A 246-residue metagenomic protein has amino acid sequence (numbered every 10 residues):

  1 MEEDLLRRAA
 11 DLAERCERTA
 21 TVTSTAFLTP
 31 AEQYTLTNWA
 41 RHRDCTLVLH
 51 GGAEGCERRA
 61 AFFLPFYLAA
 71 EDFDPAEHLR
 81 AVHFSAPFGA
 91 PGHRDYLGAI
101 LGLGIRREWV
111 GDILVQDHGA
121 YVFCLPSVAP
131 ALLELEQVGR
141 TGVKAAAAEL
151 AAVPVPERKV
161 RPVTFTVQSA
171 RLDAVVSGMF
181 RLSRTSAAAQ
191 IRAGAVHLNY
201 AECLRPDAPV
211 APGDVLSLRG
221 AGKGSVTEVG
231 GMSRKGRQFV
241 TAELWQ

Functional and structural regions predicted by a protein language model:
M1-D173, M179, E202, P209 (+1 more regions): Ferredoxin-like alpha/beta domains used as RNA- or RNAP-binding modules
S169-G220: Basic (Lys/Arg-enriched) interaction patch that binds polyanionic ligands
